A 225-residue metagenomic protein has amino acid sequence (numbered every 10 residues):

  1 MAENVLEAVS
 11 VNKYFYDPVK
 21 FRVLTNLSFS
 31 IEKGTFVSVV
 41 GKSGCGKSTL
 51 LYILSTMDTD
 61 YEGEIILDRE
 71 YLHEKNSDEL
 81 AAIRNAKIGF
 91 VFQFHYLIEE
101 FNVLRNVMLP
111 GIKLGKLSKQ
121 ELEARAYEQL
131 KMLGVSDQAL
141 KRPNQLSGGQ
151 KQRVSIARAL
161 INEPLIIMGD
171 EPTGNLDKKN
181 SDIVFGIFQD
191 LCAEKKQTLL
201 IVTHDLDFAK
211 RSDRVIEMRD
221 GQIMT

Functional and structural regions predicted by a protein language model:
M1-N4, T225: Short, Lys/Arg-enriched, disordered terminal segments
N4-L6, V11-R211, V215: ABC family nucleotide-binding domain
V215-T225: H-loop (His-switch) and adjacent beta-strand-loop-beta switch element of ABC-type ATPase nucleotide-binding domains
